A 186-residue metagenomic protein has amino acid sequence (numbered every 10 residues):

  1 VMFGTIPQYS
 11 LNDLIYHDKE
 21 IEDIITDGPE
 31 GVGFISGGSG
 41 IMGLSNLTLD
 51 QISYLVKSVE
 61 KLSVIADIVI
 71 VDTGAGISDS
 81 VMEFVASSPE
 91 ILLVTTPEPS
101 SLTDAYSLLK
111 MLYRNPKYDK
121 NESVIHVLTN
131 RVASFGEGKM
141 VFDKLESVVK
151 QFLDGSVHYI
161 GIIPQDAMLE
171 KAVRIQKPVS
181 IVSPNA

Functional and structural regions predicted by a protein language model:
V1-V64, V173-I175: P-loop/Walker-type NTP enzyme "switch/lid" segment
F3-G4, I15-Y16, T26, V59-S63 (+7 more regions): Signal for well-folded cores of large energy- and translation-related assemblies
E30, S39-M42, G76, E98-S100 (+2 more regions): Conserved nucleotide-binding/hydrolysis micro-motifs of P-loop NTPases
T48, V81, A105-Y106, G138-F142: Conserved strand-to-helix beginnings and helix N-cap segments that scaffold or border functional pockets
V59-I68, S78-S100: Inter-motif core of Ras-like GTPase G domains
V71, L93, H126-T129: Structural beta-sheet core signal
L102-E122: Conserved C-terminal guanine-recognition region of P-loop GTPase G domains, centered on the G4
N121-A186: C-terminal lobe/tail of nucleotide-utilizing enzymes
